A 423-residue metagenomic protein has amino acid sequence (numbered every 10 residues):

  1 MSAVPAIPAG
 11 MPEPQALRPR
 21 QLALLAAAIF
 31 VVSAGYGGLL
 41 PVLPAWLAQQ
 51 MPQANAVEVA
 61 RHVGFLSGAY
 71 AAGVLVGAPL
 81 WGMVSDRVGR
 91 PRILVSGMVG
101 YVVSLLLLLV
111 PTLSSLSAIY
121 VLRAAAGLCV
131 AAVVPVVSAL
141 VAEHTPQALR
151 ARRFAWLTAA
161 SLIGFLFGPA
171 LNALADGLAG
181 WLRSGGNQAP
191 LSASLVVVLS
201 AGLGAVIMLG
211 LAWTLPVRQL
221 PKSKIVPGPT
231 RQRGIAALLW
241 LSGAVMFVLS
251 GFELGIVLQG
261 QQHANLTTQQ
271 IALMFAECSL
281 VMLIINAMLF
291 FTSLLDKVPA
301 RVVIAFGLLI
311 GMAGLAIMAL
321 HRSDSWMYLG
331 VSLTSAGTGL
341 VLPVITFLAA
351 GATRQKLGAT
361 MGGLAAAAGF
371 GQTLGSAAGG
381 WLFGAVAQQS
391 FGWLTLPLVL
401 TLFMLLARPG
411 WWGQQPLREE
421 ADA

Functional and structural regions predicted by a protein language model:
F30, L116-A132, S325-L340: Hydrophobic core of transmembrane alpha-helices in multi-pass small-molecule transporters, especially MFS/SLC-type
P41-A60, L254-Q270: Short amphipathic helix-loop junctions that connect adjacent transmembrane helices in Major Facilitator Superfamily/SLC
V76-G89, I285-P299: Helix-to-loop junctions at the C-terminal end of transmembrane segments in multipass secondary transporters
V99-L113, L309-R322: C-terminal ends and interior cores of transmembrane alpha-helices in multi-pass membrane transporters/permeases
A132-T145, L340-T353: Intracellular juxtamembrane helix-capping segments at the cytosolic ends of symmetry-related transmembrane helices
A148, R152, W156-A212: Helix-loop-helix hairpin linking two adjacent transmembrane segments in secondary transporters
A300-I345: C-terminal transmembrane helical hairpin of 12-TM major facilitator-type secondary transporters
Q355-V386: A late C-terminal transmembrane helix in Major Facilitator Superfamily
